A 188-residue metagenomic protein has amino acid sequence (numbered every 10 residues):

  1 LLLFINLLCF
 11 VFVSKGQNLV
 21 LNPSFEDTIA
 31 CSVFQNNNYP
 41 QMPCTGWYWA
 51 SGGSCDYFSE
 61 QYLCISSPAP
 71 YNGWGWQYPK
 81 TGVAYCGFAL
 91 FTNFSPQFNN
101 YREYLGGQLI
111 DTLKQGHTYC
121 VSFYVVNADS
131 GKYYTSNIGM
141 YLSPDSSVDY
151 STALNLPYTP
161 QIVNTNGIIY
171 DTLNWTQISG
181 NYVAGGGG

Functional and structural regions predicted by a protein language model:
L1-V20: Bacterial Sec-dependent N-terminal signal peptides
Q17-T118, S122-A128, Y133-S143, Y150-G188: Aromatic (Trp/Tyr/Phe) and Gly/Pro-enriched flexible surface segments
